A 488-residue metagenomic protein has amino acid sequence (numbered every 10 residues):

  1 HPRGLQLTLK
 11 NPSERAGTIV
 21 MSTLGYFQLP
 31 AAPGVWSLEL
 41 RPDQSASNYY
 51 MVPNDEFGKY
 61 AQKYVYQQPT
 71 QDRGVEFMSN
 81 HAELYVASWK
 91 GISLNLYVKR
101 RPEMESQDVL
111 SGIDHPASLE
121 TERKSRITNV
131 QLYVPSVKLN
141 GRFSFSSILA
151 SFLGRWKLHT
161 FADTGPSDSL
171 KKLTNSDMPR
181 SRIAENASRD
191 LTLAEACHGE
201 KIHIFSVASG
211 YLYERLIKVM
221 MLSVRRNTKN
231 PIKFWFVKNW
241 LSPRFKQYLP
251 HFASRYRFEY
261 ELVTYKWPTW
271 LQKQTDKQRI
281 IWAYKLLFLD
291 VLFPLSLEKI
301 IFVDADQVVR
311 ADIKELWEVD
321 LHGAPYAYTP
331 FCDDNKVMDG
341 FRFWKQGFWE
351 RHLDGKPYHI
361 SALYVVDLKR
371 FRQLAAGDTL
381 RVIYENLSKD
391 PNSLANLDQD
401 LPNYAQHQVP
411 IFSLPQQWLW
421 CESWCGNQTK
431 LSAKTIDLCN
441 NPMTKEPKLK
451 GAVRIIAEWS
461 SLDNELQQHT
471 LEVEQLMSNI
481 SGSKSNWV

Functional and structural regions predicted by a protein language model:
H1-V20, P30-L191: Feature of secretome-associated and extracellular-like proteins
D177-V488: Glycosyltransferase catalytic domains, chiefly GT-A lineage
